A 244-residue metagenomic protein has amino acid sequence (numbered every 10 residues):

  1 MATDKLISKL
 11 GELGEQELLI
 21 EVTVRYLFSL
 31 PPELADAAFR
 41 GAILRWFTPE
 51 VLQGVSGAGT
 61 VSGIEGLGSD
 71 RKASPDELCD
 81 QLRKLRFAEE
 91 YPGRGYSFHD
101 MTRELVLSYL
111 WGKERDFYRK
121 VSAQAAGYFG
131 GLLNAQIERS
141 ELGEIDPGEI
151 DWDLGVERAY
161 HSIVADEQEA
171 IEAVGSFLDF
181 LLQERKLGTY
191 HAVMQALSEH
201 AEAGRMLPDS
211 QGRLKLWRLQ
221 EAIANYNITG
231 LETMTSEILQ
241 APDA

Functional and structural regions predicted by a protein language model:
A2-Q16, L27, S69-L78, V106-G155 (+1 more regions): A eukaryote-biased feature capturing mid-to-C-terminal, repeat/solenoid-rich segments of large proteins, strongly
I20-A123, G127: C-terminal boundary/linker of central alpha/beta nucleotide-binding cores
F39, G57-T60, A173-Q183, E237: Amphipathic alpha-helical scaffolding segments
R40-I43, E157-V164: Short, hydrophobic/amphipathic alpha-helical patches that form generic packing surfaces within helical domains
G127, I163, S236-L239: Alpha-solenoid helical repeat scaffolds
Y160, S176-L182, R213-I228, A244: Tandem amphipathic alpha-helical repeat scaffolds
